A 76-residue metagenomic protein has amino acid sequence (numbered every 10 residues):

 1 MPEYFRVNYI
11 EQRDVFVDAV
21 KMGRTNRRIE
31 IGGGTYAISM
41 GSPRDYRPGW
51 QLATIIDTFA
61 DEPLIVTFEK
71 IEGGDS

Functional and structural regions predicted by a protein language model:
M1-S76: Short loop/turn and low-complexity linker motifs enriched in small/turn-promoting residues
